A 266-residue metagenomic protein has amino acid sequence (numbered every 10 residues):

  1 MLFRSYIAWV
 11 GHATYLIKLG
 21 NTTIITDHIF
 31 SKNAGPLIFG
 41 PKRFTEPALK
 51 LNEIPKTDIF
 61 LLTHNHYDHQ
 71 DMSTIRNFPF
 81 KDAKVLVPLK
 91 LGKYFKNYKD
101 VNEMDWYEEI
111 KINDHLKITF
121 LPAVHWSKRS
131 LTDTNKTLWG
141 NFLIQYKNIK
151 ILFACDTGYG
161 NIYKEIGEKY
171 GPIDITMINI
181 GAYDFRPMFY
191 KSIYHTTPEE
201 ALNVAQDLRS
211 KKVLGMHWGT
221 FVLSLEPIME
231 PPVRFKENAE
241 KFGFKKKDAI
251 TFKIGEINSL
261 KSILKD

Functional and structural regions predicted by a protein language model:
M1-R4, V10, T14-L62, M72-N77 (+2 more regions): Pre-active-site segment of Zn-dependent metallo-hydrolases
R4, K84-I149, R234-E256, L260-L264: Metallo-beta-lactamase
T14-G20, I112-D174, S192-E200: Catalytic core of the metallo-beta-lactamase
I17, D27, H64, D71 (+6 more regions): Divalent metal-coordination and catalytic microenvironments
H28-F30, N65, A123-V124, C155-T157 (+2 more regions): Active-site metal-binding loops of divalent metal-dependent hydrolases
A34, Q70, F95, K128 (+2 more regions): Glycine/Thr-rich phosphate-binding loops of Rossmann-like dinucleotide-binding domains
I54, I59, K84-L86, K90-K93 (+1 more regions): Cap/insert and terminal regions of metallo-dependent hydrolase folds
D71-F80, L223-V233, K261-S262: Metal-dependent catalytic neighborhoods of phosphoester/phosphodiester hydrolases
